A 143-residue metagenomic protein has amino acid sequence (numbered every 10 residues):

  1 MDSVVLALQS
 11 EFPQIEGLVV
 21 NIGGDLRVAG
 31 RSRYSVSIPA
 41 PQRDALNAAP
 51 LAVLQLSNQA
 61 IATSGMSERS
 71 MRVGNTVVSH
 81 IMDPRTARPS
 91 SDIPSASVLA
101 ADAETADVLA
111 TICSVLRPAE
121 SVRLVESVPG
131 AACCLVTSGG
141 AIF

Functional and structural regions predicted by a protein language model:
M1-F143: Mature catalytic core of soluble alpha/beta enzymes
